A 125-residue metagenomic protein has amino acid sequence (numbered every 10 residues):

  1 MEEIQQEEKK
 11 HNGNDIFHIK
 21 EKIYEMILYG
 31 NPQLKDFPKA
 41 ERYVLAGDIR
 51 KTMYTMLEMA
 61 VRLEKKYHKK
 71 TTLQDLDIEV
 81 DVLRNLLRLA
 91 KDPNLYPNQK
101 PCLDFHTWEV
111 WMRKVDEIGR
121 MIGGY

Functional and structural regions predicted by a protein language model:
M1-Y125: Amphipathic alpha-helical assembly/interaction segments
